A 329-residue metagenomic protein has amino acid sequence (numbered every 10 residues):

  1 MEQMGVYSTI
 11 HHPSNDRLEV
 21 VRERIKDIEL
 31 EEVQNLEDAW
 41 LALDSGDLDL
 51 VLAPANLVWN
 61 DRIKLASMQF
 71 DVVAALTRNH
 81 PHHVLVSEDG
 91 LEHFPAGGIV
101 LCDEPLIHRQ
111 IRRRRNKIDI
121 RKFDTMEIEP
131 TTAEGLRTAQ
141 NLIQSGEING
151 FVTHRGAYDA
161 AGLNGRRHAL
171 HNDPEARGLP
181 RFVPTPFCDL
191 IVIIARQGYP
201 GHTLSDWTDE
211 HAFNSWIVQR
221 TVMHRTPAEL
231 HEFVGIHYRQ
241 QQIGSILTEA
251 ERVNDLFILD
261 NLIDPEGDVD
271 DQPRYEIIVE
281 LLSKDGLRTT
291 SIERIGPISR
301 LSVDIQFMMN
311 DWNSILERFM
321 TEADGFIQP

Functional and structural regions predicted by a protein language model:
M1-G46, R109, R113-P329: Small-molecule-sensing regulatory modules
G5-H11, G97-E104: Short beta-strand->loop
A39-V84: Short beta-strand-centered segments that line the small-molecule binding cleft or hinge of alpha/beta clamshell
L52, L101, V152-H154: Structural motif
A55-V58, D103-H108: Short, polar loop motifs at secondary-structure junctions
S67-V73, H93-F94, R114-D124: A short alpha->loop->secondary-structure connector
F70, N79-E88, R181, F187-I193: Small-molecule pocket liners
H83-V100: Flexible hinge/capping segments at coil-to-helix
